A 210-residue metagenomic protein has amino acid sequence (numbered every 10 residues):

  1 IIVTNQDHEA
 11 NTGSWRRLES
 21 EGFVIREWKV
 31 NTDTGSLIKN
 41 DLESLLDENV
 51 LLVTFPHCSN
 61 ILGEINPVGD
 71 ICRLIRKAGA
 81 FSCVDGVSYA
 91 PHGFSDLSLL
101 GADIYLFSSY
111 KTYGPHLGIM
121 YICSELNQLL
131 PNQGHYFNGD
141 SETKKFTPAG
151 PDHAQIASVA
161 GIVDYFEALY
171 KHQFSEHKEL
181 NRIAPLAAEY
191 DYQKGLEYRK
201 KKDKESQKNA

Functional and structural regions predicted by a protein language model:
I2-A210: Pyridoxal 5′-phosphate
